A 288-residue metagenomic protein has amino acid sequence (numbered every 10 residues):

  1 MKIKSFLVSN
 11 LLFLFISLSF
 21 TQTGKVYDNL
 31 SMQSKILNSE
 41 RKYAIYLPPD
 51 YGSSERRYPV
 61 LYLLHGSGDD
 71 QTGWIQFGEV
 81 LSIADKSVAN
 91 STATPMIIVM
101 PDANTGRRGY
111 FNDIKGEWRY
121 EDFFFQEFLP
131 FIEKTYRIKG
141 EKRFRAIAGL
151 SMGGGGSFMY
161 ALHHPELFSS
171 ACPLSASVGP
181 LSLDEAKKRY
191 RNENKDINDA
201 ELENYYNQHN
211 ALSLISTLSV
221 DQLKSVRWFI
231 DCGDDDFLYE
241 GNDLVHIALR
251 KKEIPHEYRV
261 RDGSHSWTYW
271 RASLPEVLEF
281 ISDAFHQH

Functional and structural regions predicted by a protein language model:
M1-S5: Positively charged n-region of N-terminal signal peptides that target proteins for export
F6-V8, I45: General helical structural elements
S9-S17: Bacterial N-terminal signal peptides
Q22-H288: Non-catalytic cap/lid and distal C-terminal segments of serine-dependent acyl enzymes
